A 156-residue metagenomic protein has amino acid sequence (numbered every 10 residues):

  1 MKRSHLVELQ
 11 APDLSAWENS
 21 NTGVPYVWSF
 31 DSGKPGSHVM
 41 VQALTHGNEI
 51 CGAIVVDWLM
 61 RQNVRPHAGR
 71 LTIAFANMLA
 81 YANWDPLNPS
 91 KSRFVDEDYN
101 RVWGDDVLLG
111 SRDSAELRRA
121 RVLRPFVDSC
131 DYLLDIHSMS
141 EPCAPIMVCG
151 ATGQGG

Functional and structural regions predicted by a protein language model:
M1-G156: Structured catalytic-domain cores with a bias toward divalent-metal coordination
